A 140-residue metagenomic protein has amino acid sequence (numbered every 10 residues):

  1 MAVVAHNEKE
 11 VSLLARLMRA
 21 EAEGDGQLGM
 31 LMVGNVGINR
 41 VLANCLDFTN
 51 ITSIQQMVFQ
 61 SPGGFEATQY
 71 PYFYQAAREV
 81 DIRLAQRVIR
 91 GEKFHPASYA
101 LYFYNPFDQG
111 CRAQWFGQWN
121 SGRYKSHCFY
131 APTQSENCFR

Functional and structural regions predicted by a protein language model:
A2-R140: Bacterial extracytoplasmic/cell-wall-associated proteins, especially those involved in peptidoglycan
